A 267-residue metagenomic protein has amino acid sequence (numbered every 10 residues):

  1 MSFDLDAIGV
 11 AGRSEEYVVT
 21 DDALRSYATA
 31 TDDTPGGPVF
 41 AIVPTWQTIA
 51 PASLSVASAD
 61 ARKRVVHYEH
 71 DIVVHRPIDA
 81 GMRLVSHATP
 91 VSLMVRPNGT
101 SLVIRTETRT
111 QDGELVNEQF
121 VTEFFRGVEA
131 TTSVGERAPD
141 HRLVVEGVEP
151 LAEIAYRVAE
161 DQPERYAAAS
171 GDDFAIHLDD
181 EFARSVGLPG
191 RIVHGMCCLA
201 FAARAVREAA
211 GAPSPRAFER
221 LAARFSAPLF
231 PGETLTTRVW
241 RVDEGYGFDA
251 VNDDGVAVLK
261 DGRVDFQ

Functional and structural regions predicted by a protein language model:
M1-E69, A130, V134-E136, V144-P213: Hot-dog-fold acyl-thioester-processing enzymes
S2-A7, E69-I154, L229-G232, T236-Q267: HotDog/MaoC-like acyl-thioester-processing domains
R64, N98-T100, P215: A generic structural micro-feature
H177, E181-A257: Catalytic-pocket segment enriched in acidic/His residues
